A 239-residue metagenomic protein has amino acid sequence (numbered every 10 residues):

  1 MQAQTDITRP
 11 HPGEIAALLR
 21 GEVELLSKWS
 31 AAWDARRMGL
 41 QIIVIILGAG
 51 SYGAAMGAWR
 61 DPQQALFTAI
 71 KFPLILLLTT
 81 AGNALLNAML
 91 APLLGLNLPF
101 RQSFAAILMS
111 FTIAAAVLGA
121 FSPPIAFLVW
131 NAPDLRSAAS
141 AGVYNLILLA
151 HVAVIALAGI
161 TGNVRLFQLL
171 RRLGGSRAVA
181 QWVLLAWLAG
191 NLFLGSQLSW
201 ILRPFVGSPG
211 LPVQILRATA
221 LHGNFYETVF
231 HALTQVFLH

Functional and structural regions predicted by a protein language model:
M1-D6, L66, A139-G142: Low-complexity, Gly/Pro
M1-H11, S30-I46, F72-L78, I107-L118: Alpha-helical transmembrane segments of integral membrane proteins, especially early/N-terminal helices
M1-Q41, G223-H239: N-terminal juxtamembrane cytosolic/stromal segments of multi-pass membrane proteins
P12-L26, G50-Q63, N87-L98, A126-G142: Hydrophobic alpha-helical transmembrane segments
L19, N83-A84, N163: Hydrophobic faces of stable alpha-helices that mediate helix-helix packing
M38-S103: A glycine-rich, hydrophobic loop/mini-helix early in the fold
K71-L74, A88-G207: Hydrophobic alpha-helical transmembrane segments and adjacent short intramembrane/lumenal linkers of inner/organellar
A132-G142, G207-H239: Membrane-interfacial helical/loop segments at transmembrane boundaries in membrane proteins
